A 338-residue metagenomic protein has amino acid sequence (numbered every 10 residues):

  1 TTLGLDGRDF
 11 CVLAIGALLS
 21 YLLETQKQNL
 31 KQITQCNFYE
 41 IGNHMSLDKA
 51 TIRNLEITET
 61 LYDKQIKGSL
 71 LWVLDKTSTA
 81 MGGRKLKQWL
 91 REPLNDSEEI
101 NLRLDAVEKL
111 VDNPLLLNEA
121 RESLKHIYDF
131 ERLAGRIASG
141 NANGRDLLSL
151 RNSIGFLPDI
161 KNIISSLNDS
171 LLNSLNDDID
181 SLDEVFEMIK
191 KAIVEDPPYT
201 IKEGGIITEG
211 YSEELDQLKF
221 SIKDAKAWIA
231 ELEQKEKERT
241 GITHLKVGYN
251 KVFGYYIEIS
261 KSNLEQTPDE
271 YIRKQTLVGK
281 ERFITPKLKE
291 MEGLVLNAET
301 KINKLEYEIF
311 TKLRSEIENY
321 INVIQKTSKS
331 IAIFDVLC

Functional and structural regions predicted by a protein language model:
T1-K109, N118, E122-A138, A142-Q234: Charged catalytic and DNA/RNA-contacting regions of genome-maintenance and nucleic-acid-processing enzymes
R136-S139, I163-S166, S170, E231 (+6 more regions): Heptad-repeat coiled-coil alpha-helices
S139, N143, S153-F156, E209-G210 (+2 more regions): Charged, surface-exposed helical/loop "interaction arms" that form contiguous linear patches used for dimerization
V185, A192, Y199, Y255-Y271: Cytosolic, long alpha-helical scaffolding segments
V247: Divalent-cation
L277, E281-S315: Extended, charged coiled-coil "arm/hinge" scaffolds of SMC/Rad50-like chromosome-maintenance ATPases and other large
